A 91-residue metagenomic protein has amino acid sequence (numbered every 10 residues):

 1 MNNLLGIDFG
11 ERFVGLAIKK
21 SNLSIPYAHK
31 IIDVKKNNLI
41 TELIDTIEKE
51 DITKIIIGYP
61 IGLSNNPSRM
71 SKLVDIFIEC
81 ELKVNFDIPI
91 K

Functional and structural regions predicted by a protein language model:
N2-L5, E11-K91: Phosphate- and other anionic-substrate recognition elements at nucleic-acid/protein interfaces
